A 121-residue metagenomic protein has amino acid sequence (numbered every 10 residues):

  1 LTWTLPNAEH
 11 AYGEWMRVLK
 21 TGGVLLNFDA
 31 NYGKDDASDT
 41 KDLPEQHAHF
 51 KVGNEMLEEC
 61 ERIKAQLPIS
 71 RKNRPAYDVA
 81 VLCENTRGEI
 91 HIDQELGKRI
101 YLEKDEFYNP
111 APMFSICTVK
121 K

Functional and structural regions predicted by a protein language model:
L1-A8: A short SAM/SAH-binding and catalytic strip from SAM-dependent methyltransferases
E9-A11, T40-L43, D105-Y108: Short, glycine/charged-enriched secondary-structure capping and boundary segments
E9-T21: A short glycine-rich, Lys/Arg-flanked "PGG" loop and its adjoining helix->strand segment in the class I
T21-G22, K121: Short loop segments at secondary-structure junctions
F28-E103: C-terminal alpha-helical "lid/dimerization" subdomain adjacent to the S-adenosyl-L-methionine
P110-C117: Short hydrophobic/aromatic beta-strand or adjacent loop that forms the aromatic wall/cage of a ligand/substrate-binding
